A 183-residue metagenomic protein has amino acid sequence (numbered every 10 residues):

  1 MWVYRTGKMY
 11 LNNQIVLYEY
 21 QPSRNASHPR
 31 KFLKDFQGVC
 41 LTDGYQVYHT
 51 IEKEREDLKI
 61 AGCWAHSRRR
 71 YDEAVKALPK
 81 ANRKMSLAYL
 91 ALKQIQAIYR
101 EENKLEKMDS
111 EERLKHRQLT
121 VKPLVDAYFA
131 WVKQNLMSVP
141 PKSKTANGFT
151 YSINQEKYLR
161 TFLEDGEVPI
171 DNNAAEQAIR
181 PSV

Functional and structural regions predicted by a protein language model:
M1-V183: Catalytic center-proximal scaffold of phosphoryl-transfer enzymes
